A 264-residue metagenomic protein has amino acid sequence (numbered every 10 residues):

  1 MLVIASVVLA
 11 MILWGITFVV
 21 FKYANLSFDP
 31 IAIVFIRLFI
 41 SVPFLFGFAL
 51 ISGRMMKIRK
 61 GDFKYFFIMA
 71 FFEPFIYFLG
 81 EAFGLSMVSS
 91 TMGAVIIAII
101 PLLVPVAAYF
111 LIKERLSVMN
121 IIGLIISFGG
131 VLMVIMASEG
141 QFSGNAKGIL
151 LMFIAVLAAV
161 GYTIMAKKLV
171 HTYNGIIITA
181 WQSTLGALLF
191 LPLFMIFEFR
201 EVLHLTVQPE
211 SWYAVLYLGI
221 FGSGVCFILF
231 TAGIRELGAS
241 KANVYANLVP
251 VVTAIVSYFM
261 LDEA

Functional and structural regions predicted by a protein language model:
M1-F35, F142-K168, L188-P192: Glycine-/small-residue-enriched transmembrane alpha-helix faces in small-molecule transporters and effluxers
A5, V34-F39, F46, L50 (+3 more regions): C-terminal-most transmembrane helix of multi-pass membrane proteins
M11, V34-I36, F78, M92-I99 (+2 more regions): Helix-helix packing/entry segments at the starts of transmembrane helices
L13, T17-F18, F46-I97, M133 (+1 more regions): Specific transmembrane alpha-helical segments of multi-pass solute transporters/efflux pumps, especially DMT/EamA
V19-P30, L85-M87, I135-N145, I196-E210 (+2 more regions): Membrane-interface helix termini and inter-helical loops of multi-pass transporters
S27-I76, L103-A107, A158-M165, T179-E198 (+1 more regions): Transmembrane alpha-helices of multi-pass small-molecule transport proteins
L45, F67, L116-S138, F190 (+2 more regions): Hydrophobic transmembrane alpha-helices of multi-pass small-molecule transport proteins
G47-G53, I100-I125, V251-A264: C-terminal transmembrane-helix exit sites in multi-pass transporters
